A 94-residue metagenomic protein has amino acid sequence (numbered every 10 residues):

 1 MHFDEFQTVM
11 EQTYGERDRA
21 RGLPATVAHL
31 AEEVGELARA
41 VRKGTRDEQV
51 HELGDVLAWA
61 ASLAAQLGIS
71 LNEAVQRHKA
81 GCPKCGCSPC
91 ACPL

Functional and structural regions predicted by a protein language model:
M1-L53, L57-L94: Flexible "arm" and connector segments at domain edges
